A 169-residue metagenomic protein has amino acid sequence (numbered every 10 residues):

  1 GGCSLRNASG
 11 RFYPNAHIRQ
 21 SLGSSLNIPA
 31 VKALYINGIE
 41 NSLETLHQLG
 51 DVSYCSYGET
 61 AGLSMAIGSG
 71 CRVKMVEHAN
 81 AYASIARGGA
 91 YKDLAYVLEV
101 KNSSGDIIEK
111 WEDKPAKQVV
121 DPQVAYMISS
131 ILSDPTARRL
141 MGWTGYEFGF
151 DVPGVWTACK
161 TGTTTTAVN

Functional and structural regions predicted by a protein language model:
G1, Q20, S24, C71-N169: A penicillin-recognizing enzyme superfamily signal
G2-V52, E59-R87, M127, I131-D134: Active-site-adjacent helix/loop patches that line small-molecule binding or acyl-intermediate pockets
Y54-E59, I108-K110: The feature captures the short pre-catalytic strand/loop hairpin that immediately precedes and shapes the active-site
